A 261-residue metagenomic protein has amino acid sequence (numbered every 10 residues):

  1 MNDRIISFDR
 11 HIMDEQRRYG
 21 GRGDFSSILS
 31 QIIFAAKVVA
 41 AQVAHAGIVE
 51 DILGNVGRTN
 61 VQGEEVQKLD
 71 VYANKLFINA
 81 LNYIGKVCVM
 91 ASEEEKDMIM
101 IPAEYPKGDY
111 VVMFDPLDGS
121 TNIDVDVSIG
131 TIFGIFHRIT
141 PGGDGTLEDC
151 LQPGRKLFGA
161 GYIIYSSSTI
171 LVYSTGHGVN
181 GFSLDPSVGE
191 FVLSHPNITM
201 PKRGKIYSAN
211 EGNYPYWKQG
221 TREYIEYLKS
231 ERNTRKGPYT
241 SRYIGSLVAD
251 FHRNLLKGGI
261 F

Functional and structural regions predicted by a protein language model:
M1-I48, R58-T59, V71-F261: IMPase-like, lithium-sensitive Mg2+-dependent phosphomonoesterase catalytic core
L53-K68: Short beta-strand-loop/turn "lid" adjacent to the catalytic site in phosphate-handling enzymes
